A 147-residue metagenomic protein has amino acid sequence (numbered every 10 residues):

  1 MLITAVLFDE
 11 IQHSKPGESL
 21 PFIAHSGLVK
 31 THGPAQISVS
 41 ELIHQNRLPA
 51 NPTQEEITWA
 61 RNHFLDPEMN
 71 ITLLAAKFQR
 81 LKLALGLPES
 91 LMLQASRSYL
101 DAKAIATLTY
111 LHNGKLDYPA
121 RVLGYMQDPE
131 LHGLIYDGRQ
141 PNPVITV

Functional and structural regions predicted by a protein language model:
M1-T146: Catalytic glycan-binding domains that act on GlcNAc-containing polysaccharides
